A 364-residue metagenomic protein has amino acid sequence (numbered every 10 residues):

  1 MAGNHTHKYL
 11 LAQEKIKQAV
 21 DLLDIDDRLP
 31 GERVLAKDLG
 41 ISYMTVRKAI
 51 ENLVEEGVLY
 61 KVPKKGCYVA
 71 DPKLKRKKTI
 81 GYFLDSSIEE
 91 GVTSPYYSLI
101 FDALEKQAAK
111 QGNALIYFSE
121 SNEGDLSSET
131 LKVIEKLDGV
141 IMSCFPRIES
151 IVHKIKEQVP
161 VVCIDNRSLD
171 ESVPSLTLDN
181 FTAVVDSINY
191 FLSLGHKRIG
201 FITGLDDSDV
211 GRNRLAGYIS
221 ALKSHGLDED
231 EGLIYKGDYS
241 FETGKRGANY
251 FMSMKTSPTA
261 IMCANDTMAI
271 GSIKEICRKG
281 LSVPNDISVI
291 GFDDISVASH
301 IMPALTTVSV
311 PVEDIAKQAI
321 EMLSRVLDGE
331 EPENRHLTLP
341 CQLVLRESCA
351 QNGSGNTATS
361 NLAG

Functional and structural regions predicted by a protein language model:
M1-I41, E51, P95, L131 (+3 more regions): Extreme N-terminal segment that seeds HTH/winged-HTH DNA-binding domains in transcriptional regulators
M1-N4, E14, D38, E51 (+4 more regions): Alpha-helical recognition/docking segments in bacterial nutrient-uptake and carbohydrate-utilization systems
P30, K65-P72: Minor-groove-contacting beta-hairpin "wing" of winged helix-turn-helix DNA-binding domains
P30, L35-K37, V46, L53 (+2 more regions): Append "Primarily bacterial transcriptional regulators
E56-K64: Beta-hairpin "wing" of winged helix-turn-helix
G81, L137-C144, G200-I202, K255-N265 (+1 more regions): Periplasmic-binding protein-like
S86-L99, Y117-D125, L176-D186, I202-N249 (+4 more regions): Hinge/beta->alpha junction and helix N-cap segments in small-molecule ligand-binding domains
N249-G364: Flexible loop/turn connectors
